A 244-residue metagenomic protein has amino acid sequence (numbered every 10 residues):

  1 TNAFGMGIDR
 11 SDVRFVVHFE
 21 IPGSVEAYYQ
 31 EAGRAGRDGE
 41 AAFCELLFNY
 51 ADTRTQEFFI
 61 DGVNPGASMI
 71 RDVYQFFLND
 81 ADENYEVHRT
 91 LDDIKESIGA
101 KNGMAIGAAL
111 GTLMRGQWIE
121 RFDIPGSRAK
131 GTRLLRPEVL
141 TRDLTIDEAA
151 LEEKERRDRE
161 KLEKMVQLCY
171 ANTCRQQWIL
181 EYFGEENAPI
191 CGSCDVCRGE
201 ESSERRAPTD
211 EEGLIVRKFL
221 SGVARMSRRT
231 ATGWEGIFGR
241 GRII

Functional and structural regions predicted by a protein language model:
N2-F4, I8-I244: C-terminal helicase lobe
